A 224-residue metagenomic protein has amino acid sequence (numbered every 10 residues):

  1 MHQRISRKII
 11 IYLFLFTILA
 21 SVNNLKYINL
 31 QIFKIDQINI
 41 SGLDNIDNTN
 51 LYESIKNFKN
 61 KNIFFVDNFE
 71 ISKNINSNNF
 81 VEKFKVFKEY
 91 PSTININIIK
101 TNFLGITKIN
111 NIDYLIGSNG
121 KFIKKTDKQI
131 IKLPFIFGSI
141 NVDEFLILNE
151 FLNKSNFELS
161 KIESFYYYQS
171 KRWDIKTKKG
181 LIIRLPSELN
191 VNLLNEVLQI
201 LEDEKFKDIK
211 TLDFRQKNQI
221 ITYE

Functional and structural regions predicted by a protein language model:
M1-N62, V66-K73, S77-E224: Charged, solvent-exposed interaction patches on well-folded alpha/beta domains that mediate macromolecular contacts
